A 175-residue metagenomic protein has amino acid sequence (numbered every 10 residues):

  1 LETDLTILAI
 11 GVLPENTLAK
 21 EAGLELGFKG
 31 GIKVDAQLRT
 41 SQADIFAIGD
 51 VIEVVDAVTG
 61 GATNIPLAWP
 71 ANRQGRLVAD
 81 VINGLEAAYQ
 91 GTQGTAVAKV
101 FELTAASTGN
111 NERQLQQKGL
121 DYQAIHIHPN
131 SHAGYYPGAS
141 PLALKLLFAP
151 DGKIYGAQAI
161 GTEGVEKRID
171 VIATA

Functional and structural regions predicted by a protein language model:
L1-L77, V171: FAD-site-proximal beta/loop scaffold in flavoenzymes
T17, R113-Q117, A173-T174: Surface-exposed charge patches
A22-E25, I82, Y122, A175: Alpha-helix boundary/capping residues
V51-E166: Mid-to-C-terminal Rossmann-like scaffold of FAD/NAD(P)H-dependent oxidoreductases
E163-A175: A short, polar/charged loop-to-alpha-helix boundary motif
